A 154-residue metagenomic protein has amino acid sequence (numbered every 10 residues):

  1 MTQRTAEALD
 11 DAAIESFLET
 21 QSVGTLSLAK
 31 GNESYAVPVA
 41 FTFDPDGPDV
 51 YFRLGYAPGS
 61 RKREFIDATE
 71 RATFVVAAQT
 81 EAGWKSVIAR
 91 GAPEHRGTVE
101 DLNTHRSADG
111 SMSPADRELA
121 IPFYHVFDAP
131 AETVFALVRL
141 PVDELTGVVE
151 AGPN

Functional and structural regions predicted by a protein language model:
M1-E19: Extreme N-terminal tail/first-helix region
I14, G59-K62, D101-H105: Amphipathic alpha-helical interface surfaces
L18, F65-I66, D109: A generic structural signal for nonpolar/aromatic side chains embedded in well-ordered alpha-helices
Q21-A57, F74: Short beta-strand segments
T25-A29, A77, F123-A129: Short helix-to-loop capping/linker segments positioned immediately adjacent to catalytic or ligand/cofactor-binding
G55, D67-V76, K85-E94: Active-site-adjacent structural patch at catalytic or cofactor/ligand-binding sites
G55-G59, D109-M112: Short, solvent-exposed aromatic-acidic interface loops
A82-N154: Charged, gly/pro-rich active-site loop segments
